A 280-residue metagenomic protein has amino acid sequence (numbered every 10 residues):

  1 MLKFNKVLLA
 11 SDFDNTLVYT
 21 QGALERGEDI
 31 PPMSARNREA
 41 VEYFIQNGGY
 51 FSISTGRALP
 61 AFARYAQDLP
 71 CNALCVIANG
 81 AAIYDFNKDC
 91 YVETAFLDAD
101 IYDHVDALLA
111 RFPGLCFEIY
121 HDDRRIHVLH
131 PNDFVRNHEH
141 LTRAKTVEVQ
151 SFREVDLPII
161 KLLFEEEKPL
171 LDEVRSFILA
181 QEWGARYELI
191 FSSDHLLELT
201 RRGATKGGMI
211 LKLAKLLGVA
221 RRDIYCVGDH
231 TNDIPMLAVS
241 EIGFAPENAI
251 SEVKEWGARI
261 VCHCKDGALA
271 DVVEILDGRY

Functional and structural regions predicted by a protein language model:
L2-L8, L17, M33-S34, E198-Y280: Mg2+-dependent phosphoryl-transfer enzymes with acidic/Ser/Thr/Gly-rich catalytic loops
F13, G80-A81, G228-H230: Active-site metal-binding loops of divalent metal-dependent hydrolases
Q21-Y43, A245-E247: Basic, amphipathic juxtamembrane/active-site segments that coordinate anionic phosphate or diphosphate groups
S34-F134: Active-site phosphate-binding/coordination module
Q46-S52, N72-A73, K161, R222-D223 (+2 more regions): Short active-site oxyanion
F51, C116-F117, L189, G243 (+1 more regions): Hydrophobic beta-strand scaffold residues
L69-C71, N79, N87, A185 (+2 more regions): Short, structured coil segments at secondary-structure junctions
L115-V227, T231-V239, N248: Conserved acidic, metal-coordinating active-site core of Asp-based, Mg2+-dependent phosphoryl-transfer enzymes
